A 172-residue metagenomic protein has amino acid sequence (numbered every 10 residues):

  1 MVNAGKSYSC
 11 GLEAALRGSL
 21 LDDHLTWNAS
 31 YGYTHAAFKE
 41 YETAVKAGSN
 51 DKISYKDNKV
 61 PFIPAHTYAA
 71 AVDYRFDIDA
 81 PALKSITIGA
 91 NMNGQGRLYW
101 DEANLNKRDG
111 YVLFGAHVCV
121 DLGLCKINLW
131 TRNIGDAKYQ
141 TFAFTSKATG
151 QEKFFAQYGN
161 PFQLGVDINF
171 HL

Functional and structural regions predicted by a protein language model:
M1, E40-K52, N104-D109, Q140-E152: Flexible, surface-exposed loop regions and adjacent strand-edge segments of Gram-negative outer-membrane beta-barrel
V2-D101, N169-H171: Gram-negative outer-membrane beta-barrel transporters
G5, L21, P61, V112-F114 (+3 more regions): Generic, ordered loop/turn and secondary-structure boundary motif
Y8-C10, P64-Y68, G110-F114, G123 (+1 more regions): Residues that define the transmembrane beta-barrel architecture of outer-membrane proteins
T26, Y31-Y33, L113, N128 (+2 more regions): Secondary-structure boundary/capping motif
I78-D79, N106, F155-Q157: Short proline/glycine-enriched turn/loop segments at secondary-structure junctions
N93-D101, C119-L172: C-terminal beta-signal and adjacent terminal beta-strands/loops of Gram-negative outer-membrane beta-barrel proteins
D101-R108, F114-H117: Short, glycine/charged-rich beta-strand-loop motifs at protein surfaces that mediate ligand recognition and catalysis
